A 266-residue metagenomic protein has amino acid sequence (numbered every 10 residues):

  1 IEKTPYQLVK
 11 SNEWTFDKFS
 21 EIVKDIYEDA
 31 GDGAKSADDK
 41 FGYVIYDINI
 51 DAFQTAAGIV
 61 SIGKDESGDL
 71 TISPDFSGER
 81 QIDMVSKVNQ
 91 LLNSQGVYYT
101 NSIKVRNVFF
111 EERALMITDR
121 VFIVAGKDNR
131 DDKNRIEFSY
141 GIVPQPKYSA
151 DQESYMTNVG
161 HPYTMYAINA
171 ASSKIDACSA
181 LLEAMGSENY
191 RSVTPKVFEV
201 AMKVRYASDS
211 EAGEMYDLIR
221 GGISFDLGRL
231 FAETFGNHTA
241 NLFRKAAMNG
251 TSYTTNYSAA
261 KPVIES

Functional and structural regions predicted by a protein language model:
I1-Q7, I45-G68, G160-N169: Periplasmic solute-binding protein
Q7, A30-D39: Acidic, glycine-anchored loop motifs typical of Ca2+
F16, S20-D25, Q54-T55, S61-S102: Glycine-centered hinge/linker elements that transmit conformational signals in sensory and ligand-binding systems
S20-D25, I103-I117: Short helices/loops that flank or line small-molecule/ion binding pockets
Y46-I48, T118-V124: Beta->alpha turn/N-cap motifs
N93, D131-V204: Extracytoplasmic/periplasmic substrate-recognition and gating elements
V121-R135: A ligand-binding cleft/hinge motif common to bilobed small-molecule-binding domains
S172-S179, N189-S266: Conserved C-terminal helix/tail region of periplasmic/extracytoplasmic solute-binding proteins
